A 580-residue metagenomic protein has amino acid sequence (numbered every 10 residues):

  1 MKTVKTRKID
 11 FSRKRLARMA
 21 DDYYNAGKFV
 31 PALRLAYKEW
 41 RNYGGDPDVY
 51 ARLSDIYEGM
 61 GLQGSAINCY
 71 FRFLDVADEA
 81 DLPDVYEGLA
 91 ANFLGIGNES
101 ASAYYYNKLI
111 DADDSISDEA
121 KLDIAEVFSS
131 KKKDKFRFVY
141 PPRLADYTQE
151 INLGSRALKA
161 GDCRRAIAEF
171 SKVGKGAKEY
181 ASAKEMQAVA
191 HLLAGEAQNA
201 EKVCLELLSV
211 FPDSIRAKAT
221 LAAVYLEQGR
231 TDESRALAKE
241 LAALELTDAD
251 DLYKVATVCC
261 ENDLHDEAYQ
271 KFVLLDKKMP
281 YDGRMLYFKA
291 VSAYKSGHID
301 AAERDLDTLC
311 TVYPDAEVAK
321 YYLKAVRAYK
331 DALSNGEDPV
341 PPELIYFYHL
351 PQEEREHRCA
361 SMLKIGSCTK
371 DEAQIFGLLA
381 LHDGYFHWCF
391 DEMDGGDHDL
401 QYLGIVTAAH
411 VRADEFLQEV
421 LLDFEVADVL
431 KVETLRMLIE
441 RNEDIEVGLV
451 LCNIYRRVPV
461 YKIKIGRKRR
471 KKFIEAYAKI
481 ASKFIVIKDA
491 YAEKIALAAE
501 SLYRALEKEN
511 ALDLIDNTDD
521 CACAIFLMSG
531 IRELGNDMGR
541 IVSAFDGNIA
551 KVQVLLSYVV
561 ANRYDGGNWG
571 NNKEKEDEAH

Functional and structural regions predicted by a protein language model:
K2-R15, R41, K133-Q149, Y346-Y348 (+4 more regions): TPR-adjacent "capping" and linker segments in tetratricopeptide-repeat scaffold/adaptor proteins
F11-N42, E58, D146-K175, L193: Alpha-helical segment of the N-proximal tetratricopeptide repeat
K14, D48, D81-D84, D118-E119 (+7 more regions): Start-of-helix register in tetratricopeptide repeats
N25, G59, G95, K159-A160 (+6 more regions): Register position in tetratricopeptide repeats
G44, D78-A80, D114, K178 (+4 more regions): Short coil turns that delineate tetratricopeptide repeat
R52, G88, L122-I124, N152 (+5 more regions): Canonical tetratricopeptide repeat
